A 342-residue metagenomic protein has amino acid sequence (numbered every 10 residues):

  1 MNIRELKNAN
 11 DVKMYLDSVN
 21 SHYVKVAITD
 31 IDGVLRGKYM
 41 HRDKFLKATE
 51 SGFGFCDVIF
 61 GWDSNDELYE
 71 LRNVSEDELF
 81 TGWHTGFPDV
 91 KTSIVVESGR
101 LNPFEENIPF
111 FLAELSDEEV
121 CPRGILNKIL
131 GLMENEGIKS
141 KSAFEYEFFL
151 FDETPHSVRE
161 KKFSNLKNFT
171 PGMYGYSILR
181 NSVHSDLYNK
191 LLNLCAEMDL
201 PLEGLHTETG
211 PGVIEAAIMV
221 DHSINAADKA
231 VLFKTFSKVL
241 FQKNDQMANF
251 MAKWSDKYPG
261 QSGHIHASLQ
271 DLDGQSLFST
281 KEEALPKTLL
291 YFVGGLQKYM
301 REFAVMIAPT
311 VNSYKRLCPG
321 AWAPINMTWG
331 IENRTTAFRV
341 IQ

Functional and structural regions predicted by a protein language model:
M1-G204, A226: ATP/Mg2+-dependent ligation/transfer catalytic cores
K7, G124, K128, D186 (+7 more regions): Generic recognition of stable, solvent-exposed alpha-helical segments in well-folded globular domains
R100-N107, S140-K141, L205-T209, Y258 (+2 more regions): Short glycine/proline-enriched loop/turn "hinge" motifs that connect secondary-structure elements and lie
P109-S116, I214-D221, A267: Short, hydrophobic beta-strand segments
K141-D152, K161-I178, M198-I218, A248-H266 (+1 more regions): Core alpha/beta catalytic barrel or barrel-like domain that forms the active/cofactor pocket in diverse metabolic
I178-H184, Y188-L202, A216-S223, K234-F250 (+1 more regions): Accessory "access/gating" subregions that flank catalytic or transport cores
L179-L187, G204-G210, H222-F233, S237 (+3 more regions): Short, contiguous, pocket-lining structural segments that sit at or immediately flank catalytic/ligand-binding sites
A217-S223, Q242-Q342: Loop-rich catalytic cores of soluble enzymes, especially ATP-dependent carboxylate-amine ligases and other
